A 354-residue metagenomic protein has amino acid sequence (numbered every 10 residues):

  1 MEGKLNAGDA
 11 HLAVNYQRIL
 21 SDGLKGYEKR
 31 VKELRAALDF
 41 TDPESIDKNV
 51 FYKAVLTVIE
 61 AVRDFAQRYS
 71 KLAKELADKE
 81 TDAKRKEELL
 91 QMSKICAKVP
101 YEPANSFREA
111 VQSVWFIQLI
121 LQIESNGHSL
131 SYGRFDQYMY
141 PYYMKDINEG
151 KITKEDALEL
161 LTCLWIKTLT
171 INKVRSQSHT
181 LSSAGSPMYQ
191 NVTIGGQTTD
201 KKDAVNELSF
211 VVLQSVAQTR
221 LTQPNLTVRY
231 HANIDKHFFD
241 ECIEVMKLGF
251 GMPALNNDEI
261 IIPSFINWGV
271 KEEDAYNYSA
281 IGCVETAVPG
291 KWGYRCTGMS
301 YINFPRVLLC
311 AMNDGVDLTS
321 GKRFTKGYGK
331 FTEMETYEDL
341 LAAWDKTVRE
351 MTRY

Functional and structural regions predicted by a protein language model:
M1-Y52, E88-Q91, I95-Y354: Conserved catalytic cores of very large enzyme subunits
K53-D64: Extended non-globular scaffold/tether segments
F65-L72, F135-Y138: Amphipathic, well-ordered alpha-helical segments in soluble domains
A73-D78, K145-D146: Hydrophobic side-chain positions on well-ordered alpha-helices, corresponding to helix-helix packing/interface faces
L76-E87: A conserved hydrophobic secondary-structure block that centers on an alpha-helix together with its immediately flanking
